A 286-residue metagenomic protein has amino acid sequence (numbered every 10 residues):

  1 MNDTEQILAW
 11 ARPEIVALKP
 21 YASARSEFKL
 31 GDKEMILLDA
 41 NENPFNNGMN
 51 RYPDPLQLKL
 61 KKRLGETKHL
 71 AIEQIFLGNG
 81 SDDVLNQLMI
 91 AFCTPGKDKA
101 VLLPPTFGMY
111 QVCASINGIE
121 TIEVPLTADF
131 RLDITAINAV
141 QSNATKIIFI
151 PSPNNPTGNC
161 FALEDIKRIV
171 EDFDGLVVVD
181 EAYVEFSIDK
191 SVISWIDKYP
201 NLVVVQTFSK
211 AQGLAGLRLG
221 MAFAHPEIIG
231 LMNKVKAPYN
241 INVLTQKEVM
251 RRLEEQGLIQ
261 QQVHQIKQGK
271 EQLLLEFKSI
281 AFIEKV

Functional and structural regions predicted by a protein language model:
M1-T67: N-terminal "arm"/small-domain region of PLP-dependent enzymes with the aminotransferase-like
I7, T94-I150: PLP-dependent aminotransferase-like
P44-M49, P156-N159, G213-L214: A short acidic, helix-capping loop that chelates divalent metal ions and anchors anionic groups
L58-K99, N117: Phosphate-binding glycine-rich loop
L70, I280-V286: Short acidic amphipathic segments
I75, T145, G175, N201-L202 (+1 more regions): Short, conserved active-site loop motifs that form the nucleotide-linked donor/cofactor pocket
A128-S187: Active-site phosphate-binding strand-loop segment of PLP-dependent enzymes
N201-S279: PLP-dependent aminotransferase class I/II
